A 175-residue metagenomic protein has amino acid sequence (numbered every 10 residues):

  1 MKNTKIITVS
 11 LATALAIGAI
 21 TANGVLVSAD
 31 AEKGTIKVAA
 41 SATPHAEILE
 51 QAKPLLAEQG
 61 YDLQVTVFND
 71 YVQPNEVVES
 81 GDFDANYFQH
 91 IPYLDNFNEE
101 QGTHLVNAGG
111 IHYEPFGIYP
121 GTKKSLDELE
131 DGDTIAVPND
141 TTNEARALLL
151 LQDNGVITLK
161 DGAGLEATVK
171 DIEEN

Functional and structural regions predicted by a protein language model:
L11-I20: Hydrophobic core
A19-T35: Sec-dependent signal peptide cleavage junction
E32-T43, Y61-V67, T134-I135: Short, well-ordered beta-strand elements
T43, D70-Y71, G81-D95, H112: Beta->alpha turn/N-cap motifs
V65-E76, A163-N175: Short helix-initiation/N-cap motifs at beta->coil->alpha
E79-Q89, D133, V156, N175: Alpha-to-beta junction loops
N96-A108, K123: Ligand-binding "clamshell"
A108-T158: A conserved helix-loop-strand patch within extracytoplasmic ligand-binding domains of the periplasmic binding
